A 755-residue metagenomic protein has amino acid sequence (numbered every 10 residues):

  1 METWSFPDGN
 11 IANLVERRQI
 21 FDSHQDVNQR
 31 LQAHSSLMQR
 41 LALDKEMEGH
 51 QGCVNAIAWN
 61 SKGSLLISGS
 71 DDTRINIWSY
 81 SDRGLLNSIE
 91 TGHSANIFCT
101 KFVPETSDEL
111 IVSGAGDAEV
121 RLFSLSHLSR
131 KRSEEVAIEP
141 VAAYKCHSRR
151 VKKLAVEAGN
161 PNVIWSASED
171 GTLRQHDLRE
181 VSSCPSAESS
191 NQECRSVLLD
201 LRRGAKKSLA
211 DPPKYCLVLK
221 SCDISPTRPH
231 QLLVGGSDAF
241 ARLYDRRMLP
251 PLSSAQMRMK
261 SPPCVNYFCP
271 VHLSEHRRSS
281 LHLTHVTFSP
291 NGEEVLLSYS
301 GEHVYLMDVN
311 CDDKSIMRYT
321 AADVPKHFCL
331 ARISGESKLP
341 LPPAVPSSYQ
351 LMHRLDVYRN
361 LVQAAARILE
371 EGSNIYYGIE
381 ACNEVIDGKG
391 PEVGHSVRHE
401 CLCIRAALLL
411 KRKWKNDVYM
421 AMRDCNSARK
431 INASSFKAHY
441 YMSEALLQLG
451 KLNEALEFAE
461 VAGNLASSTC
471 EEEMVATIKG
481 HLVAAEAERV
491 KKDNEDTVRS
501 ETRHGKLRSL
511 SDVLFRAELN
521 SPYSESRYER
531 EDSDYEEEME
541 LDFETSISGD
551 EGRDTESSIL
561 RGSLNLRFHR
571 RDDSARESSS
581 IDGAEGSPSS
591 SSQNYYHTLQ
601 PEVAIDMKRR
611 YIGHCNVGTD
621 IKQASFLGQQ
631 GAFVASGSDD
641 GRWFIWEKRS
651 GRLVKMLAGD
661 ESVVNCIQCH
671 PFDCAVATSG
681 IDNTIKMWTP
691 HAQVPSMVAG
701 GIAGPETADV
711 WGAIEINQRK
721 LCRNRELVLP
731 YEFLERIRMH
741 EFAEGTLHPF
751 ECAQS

Functional and structural regions predicted by a protein language model:
E2-A12, E16, Q192-P212, L217 (+12 more regions): Terminal intrinsically disordered, low-complexity extensions flanking WD-repeat/beta-propeller proteins
N28-G52, D82, A137-E139, Y267-V271 (+1 more regions): A short helix->beta-strand "capping" segment at the edge of beta-propeller domains
G52-N55, D72-N76, A95, G116-R121 (+7 more regions): Short coil/turn segments within WD40 beta-propeller repeats
I57-G63, K101-D108, A155-P161, D223-P229 (+3 more regions): Loop/turn segments within WD40 beta-propeller blades
G63-I67, L86-N87, S107-V112, R121 (+8 more regions): Structural hallmark of WD40 beta-propellers
I75-Y80, V120-S126, R132, L154 (+7 more regions): WD40-repeat beta-propellers
A366-I431: Alpha-helical adaptor scaffolds
